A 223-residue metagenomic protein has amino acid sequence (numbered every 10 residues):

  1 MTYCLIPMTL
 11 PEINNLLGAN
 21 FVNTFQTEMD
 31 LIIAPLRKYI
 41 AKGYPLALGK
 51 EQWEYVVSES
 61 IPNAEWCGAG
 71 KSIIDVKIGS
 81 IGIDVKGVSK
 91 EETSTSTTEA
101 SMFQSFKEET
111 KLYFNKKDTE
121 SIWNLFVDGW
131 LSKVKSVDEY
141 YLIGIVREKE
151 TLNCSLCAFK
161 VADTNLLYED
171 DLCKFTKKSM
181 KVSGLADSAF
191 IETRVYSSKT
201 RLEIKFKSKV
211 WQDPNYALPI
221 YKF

Functional and structural regions predicted by a protein language model:
T2-I73, K77-I81, G87-F223: Nucleic-acid endonuclease domains
